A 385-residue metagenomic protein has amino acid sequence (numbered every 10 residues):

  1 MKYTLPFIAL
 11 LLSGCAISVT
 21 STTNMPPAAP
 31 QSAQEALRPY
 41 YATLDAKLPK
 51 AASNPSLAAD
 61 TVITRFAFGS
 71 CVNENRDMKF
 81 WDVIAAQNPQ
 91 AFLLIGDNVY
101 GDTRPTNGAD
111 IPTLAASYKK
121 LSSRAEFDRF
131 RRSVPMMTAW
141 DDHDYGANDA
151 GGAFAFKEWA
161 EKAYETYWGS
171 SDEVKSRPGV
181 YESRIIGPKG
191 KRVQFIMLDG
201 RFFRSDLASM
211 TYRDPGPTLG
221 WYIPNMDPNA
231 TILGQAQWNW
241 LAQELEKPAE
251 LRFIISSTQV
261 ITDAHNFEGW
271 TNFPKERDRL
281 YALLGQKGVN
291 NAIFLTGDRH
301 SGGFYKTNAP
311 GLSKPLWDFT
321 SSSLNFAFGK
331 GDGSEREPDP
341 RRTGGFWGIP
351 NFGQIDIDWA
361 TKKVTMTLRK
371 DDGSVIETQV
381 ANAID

Functional and structural regions predicted by a protein language model:
M1-T4: Positively charged n-region of N-terminal signal peptides that target proteins for export
V19, N24-D385: Metal-dependent phosphoester/phosphodiester hydrolase catalytic core
